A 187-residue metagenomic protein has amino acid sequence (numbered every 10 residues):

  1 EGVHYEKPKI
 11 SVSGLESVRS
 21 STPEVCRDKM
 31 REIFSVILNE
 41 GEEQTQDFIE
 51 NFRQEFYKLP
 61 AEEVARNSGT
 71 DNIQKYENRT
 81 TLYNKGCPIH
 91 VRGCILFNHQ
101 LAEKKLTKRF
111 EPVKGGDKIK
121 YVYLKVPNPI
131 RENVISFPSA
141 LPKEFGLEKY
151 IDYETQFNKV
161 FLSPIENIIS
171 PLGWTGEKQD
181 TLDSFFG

Functional and structural regions predicted by a protein language model:
E1-G187: DNA-dependent DNA polymerase catalytic subunits
